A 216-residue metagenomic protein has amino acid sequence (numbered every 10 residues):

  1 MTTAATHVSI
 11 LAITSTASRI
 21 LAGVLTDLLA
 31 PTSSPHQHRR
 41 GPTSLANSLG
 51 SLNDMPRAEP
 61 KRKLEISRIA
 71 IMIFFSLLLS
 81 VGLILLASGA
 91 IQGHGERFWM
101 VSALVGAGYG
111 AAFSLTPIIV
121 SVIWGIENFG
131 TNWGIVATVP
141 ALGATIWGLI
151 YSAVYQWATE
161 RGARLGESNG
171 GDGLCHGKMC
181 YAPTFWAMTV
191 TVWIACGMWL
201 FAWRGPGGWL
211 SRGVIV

Functional and structural regions predicted by a protein language model:
T3, A12, A17, L21 (+1 more regions): C-terminal transmembrane helical hairpin of 12-TM major facilitator-type secondary transporters
T3-T6, S67, M100, G125-I135 (+1 more regions): Cytoplasmic loop-to-transmembrane helix junctions
I10, T14, L104, T138-V139 (+1 more regions): Small/hydrophobic positions within alpha-helical transmembrane segments of multi-pass membrane transporters
I13, R19-I20, I123-R164: A late C-terminal transmembrane helix in Major Facilitator Superfamily
T26, V120-S121, G125: Helix-terminus/helix-capping segments at the ends of transmembrane helices and short amphipathic helices
N53-P56, I135, Y155-V216: Intracellular terminal tails of multi-pass secondary transporters
L79-G82, G89, G108, P140-G143 (+2 more regions): Membrane-embedded alpha-helical transmembrane segments of multi-pass integral membrane proteins
